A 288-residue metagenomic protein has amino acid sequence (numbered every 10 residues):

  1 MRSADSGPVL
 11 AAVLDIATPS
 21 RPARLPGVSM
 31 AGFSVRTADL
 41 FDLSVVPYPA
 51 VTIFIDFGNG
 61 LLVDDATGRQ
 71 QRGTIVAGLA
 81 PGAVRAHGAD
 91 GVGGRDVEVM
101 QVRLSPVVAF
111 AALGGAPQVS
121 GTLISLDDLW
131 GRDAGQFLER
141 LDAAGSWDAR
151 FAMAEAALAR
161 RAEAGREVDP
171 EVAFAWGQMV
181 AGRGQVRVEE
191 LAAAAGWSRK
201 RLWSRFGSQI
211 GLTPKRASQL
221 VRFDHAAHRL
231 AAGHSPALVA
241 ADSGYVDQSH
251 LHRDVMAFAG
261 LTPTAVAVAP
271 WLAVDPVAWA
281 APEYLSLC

Functional and structural regions predicted by a protein language model:
M1-R199, L212-T213, H228-A231, S235-V246 (+1 more regions): Alpha-helical bundle regulatory/interaction domains
F206-L212, D254-T264: A secondary-structure capping/hinge motif
G207, A226-R229: Enrichment for repetitive, rod-forming helical segments
P214-K215, L220: Amphipathic alpha-helical "recognition" segments
